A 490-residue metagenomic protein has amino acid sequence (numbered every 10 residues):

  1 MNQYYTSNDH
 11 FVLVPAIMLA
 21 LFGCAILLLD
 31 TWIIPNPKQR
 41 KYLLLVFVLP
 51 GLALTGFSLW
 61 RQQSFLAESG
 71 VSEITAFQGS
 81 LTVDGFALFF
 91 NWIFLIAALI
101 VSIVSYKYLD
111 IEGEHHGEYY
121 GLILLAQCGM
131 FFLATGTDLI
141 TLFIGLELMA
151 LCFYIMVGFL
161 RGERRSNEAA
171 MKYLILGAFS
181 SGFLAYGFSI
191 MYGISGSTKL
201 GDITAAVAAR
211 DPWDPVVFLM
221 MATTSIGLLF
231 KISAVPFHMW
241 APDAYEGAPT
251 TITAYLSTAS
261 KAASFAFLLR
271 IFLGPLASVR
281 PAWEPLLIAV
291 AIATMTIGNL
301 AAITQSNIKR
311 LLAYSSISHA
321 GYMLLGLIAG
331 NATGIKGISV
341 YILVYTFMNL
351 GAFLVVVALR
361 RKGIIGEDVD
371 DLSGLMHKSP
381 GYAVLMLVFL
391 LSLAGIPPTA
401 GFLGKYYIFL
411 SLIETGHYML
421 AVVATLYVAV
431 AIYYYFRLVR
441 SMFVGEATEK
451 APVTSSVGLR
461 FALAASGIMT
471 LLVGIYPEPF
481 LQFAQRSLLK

Functional and structural regions predicted by a protein language model:
M1-K490: Alpha-helical transmembrane segments of multi-pass membrane proteins predominantly involved in bioenergetics
